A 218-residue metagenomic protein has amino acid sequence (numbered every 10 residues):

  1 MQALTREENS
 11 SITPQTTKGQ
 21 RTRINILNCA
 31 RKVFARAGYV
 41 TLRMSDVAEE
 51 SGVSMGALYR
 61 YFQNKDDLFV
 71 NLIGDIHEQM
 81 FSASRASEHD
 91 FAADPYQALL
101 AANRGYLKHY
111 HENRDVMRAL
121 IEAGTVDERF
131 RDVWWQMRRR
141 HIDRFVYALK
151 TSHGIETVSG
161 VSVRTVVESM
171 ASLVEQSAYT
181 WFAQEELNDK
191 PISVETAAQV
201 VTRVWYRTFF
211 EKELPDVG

Functional and structural regions predicted by a protein language model:
M1-R21, T157-G160, E213-G218: N-terminal intrinsically disordered/low-complexity leader segments
S11-P14, R21, N25, C29 (+2 more regions): Helix-turn-helix
G19, L27, F69, I73 (+6 more regions): Amphipathic, non-transmembrane alpha-helical scaffold segments
N25-V33, Q79, A101, G105: Pre-recognition alpha-helix immediately N-terminal to the DNA-recognition helix within helix-turn-helix or winged-helix
N71, R85-E112, V163-M170, E195-A198: Hydrophobic alpha-helical connector segments
L72-A98, M117-R118, F145-G154: Amphipathic alpha-helical linker/stalk segments
Q97, A101, E112-D143, P191: Short secondary-structure transition hinges
R131, S152-T202, K212-G218: Hydrophobic/aromatic-rich alpha-helical bundle segments in the mid-to-C-terminal region
